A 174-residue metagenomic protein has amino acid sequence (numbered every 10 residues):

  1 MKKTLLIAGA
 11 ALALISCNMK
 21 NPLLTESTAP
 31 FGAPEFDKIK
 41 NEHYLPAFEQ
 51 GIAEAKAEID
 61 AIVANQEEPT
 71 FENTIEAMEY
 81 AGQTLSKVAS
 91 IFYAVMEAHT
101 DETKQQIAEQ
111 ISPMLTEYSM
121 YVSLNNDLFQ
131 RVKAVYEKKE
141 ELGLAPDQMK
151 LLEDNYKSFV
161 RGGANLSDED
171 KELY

Functional and structural regions predicted by a protein language model:
M1-K20: Bacterial Sec-dependent N-terminal signal peptides
C17-Y174: Zn2+-dependent metallopeptidase catalytic domains
